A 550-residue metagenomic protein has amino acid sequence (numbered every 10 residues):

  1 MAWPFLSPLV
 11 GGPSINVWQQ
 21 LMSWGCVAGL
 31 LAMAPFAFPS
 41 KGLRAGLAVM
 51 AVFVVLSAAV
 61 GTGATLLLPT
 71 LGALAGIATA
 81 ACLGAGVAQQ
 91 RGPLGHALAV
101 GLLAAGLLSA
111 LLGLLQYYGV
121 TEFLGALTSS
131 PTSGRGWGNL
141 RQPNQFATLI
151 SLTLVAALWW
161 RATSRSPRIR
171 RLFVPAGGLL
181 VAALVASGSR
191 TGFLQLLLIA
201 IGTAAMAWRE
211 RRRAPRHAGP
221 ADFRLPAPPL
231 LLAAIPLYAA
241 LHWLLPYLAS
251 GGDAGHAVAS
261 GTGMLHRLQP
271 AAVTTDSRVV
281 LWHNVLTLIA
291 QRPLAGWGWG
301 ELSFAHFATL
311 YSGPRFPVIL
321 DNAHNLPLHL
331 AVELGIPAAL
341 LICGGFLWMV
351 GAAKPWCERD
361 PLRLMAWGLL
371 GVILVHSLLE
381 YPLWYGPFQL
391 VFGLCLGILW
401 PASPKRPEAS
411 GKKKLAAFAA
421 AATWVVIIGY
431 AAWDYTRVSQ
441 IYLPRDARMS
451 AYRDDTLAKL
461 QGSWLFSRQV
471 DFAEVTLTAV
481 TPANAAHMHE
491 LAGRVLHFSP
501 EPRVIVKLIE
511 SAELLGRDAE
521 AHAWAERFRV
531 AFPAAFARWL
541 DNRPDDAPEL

Functional and structural regions predicted by a protein language model:
M1-V60, A64-P69, A75-H96, V100-L103 (+5 more regions): Transmembrane signal-anchor hairpin modules in multi-pass inner-membrane enzymes, especially those that act on
W3-L6, M22-P35, A51-A59, P69-G86 (+7 more regions): Alpha-helical transmembrane segments of multi-pass inner-membrane proteins
L9-P13, G61-P69, P131-F146, Q269-D276 (+1 more regions): Short aromatic-rich membrane-water interface segments that cap or initiate transmembrane helices in multi-pass membrane
G12-N16, T65-P69, L140-N144, G188-Q195 (+2 more regions): Membrane-interface catalytic loops of GT-C/OST-like multi-pass glycosylation enzymes that act
Y118-T132, D253-G263, T309-G313: Peri-membrane helix termini and adjoining interfacial loops of integral membrane proteins
Q142, V279-L320, P327, L334-L340: TM-adjacent membrane-interface loops and short helices in multi-pass inner/ER membrane proteins
A186, A207-V273, L281, T287-L288 (+1 more regions): A membrane-periplasm/extracellular boundary helix in multi-pass inner-membrane enzymes that assemble envelope glycans
Q195-T203, P361-K414: Transmembrane alpha-helices of multi-pass inner-membrane enzymes
